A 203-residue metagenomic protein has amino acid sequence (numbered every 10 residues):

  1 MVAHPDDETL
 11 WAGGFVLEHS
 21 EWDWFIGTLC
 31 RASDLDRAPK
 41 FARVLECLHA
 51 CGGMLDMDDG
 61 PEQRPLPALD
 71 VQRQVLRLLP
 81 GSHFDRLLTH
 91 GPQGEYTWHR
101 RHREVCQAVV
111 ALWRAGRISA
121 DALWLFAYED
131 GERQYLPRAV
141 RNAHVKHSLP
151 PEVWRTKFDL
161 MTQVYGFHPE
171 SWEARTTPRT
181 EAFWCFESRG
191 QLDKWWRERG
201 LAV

Functional and structural regions predicted by a protein language model:
M1-H83, V110-A120: Active-site rim/loop-helix segments in enzyme catalytic domains that contact anionic ligands
D6, F41, L87, R101 (+1 more regions): Divalent metal-coordination and catalytic microenvironments
D7-L10, S33-D36, P92-W98, G131-R133: Active-site environment of divalent metal-dependent phosphoester hydrolases
A12-G13, R37-P39, R100-R101, Q134-V140: Short aromatic-enriched loop/helix-cap "lid" or pocket-rim segments at secondary-structure transitions that line
R37, V71, E104-V109, V153 (+1 more regions): Internal, well-ordered alpha-helical segments in soluble enzyme and binding-protein domains
P61-Q63, E95-H99, C106, E132-Y135: Short catalytic/ligand-binding loop motif for oxyanion handling, primarily in non-cytosolic enzymes, centered on
P80-W124: Active-site adenylate/phosphate-handling loop in enzymes that bind or generate adenylated species
R86, S119-V203: The feature marks non-catalytic terminal segments
